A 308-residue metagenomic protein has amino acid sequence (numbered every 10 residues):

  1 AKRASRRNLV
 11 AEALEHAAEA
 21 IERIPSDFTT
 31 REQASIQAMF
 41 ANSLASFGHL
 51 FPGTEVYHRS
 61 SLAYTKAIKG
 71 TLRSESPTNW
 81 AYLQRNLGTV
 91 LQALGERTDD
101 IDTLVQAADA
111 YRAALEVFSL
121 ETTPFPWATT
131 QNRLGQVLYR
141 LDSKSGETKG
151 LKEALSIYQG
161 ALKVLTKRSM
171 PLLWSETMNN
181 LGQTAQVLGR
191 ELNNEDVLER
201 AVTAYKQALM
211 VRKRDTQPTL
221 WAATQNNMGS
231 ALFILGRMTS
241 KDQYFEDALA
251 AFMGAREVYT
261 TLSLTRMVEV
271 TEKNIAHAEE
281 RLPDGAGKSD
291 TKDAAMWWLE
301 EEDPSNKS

Functional and structural regions predicted by a protein language model:
A1-E12, A45-H58, Q92-Q106, Y139-E153 (+3 more regions): Short coil/turn connectors between adjacent alpha-helices in alpha-solenoid helical repeat scaffolds
K2-S5, E32-H49, T78-E96, F125-R140 (+3 more regions): Conserved alpha-helical positions within TPR/SEL1-like repeat arrays
R7-V10, D27-T30, Y57, P77 (+11 more regions): Inter-repeat boundary and helix-capping residues of tandem alpha-helical solenoids
V10, L14-A17, Y57, Y64 (+13 more regions): Hydrophobic/aromatic packing residues within the alpha-helices of TPR/SEL1-like helical repeat arrays
A20-Q33, L50, A67-W80, R97 (+6 more regions): Flexible helix-coil transition and linker loops at the boundaries of alpha-helical arrays
Y139, K152-N226, S230-F233: Eukaryotic tandem repeat interaction scaffolds
S156, K206, D242-S263, A276 (+1 more regions): TPR/TPR-like (Sel1-like) alpha-helical repeat modules
M267-S308: Terminal, low-structured helical/coil segments at or just beyond the last alpha-helical repeat
